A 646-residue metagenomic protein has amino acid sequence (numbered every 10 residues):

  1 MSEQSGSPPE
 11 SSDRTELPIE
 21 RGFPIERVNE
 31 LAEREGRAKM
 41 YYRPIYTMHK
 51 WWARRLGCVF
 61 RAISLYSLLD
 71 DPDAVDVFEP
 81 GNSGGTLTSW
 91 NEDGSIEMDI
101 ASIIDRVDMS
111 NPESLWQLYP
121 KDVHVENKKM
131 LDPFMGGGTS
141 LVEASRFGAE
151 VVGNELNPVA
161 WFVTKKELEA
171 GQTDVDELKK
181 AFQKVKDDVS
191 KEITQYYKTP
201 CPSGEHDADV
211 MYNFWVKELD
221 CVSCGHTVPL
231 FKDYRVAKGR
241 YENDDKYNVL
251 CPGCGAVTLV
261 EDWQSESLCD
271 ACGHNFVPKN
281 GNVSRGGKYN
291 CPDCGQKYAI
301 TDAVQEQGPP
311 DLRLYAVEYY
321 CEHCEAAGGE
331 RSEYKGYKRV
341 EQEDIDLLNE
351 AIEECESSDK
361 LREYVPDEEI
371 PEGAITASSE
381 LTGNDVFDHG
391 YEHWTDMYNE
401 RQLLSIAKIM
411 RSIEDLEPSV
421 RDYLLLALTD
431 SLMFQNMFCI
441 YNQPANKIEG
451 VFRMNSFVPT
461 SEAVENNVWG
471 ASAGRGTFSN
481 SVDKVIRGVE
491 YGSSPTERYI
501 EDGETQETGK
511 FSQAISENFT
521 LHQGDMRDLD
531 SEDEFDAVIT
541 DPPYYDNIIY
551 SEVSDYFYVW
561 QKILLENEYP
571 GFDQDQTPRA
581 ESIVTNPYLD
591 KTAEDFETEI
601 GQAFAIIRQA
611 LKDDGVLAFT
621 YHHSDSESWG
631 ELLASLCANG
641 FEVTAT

Functional and structural regions predicted by a protein language model:
E3-L131, S145-E534, Y550-L589, A603 (+2 more regions): Nucleic-acid modification enzymes, centered on SAM-dependent nucleic-acid methyltransferases
L131-G138: Class I SAM-dependent methyltransferase "Motif I" SAM/SAH-binding loop
G138-T139, I548: Conserved SAM/SAH-binding loop-helix junction of Class I S-adenosyl-L-methionine-dependent methyltransferases
V142-A144, S635: Hydrophobic/aromatic ligand-binding patch that stacks against planar heteroaromatic rings of cofactors or nucleotides
V538-I539: Hydrophobic beta-strand segment of the Class I
I563-N567, I606, L611-L617: Short glycine-dipeptide loop
E597-D613, A638: A short glycine-rich, Lys/Arg-flanked "PGG" loop and its adjoining helix->strand segment in the class I
R608, V616-T646: Substrate-binding/catalytic lobe of Class I Rossmann-like enzymes that use SAM or dcSAM, i.e., the mid-to-C-terminal
